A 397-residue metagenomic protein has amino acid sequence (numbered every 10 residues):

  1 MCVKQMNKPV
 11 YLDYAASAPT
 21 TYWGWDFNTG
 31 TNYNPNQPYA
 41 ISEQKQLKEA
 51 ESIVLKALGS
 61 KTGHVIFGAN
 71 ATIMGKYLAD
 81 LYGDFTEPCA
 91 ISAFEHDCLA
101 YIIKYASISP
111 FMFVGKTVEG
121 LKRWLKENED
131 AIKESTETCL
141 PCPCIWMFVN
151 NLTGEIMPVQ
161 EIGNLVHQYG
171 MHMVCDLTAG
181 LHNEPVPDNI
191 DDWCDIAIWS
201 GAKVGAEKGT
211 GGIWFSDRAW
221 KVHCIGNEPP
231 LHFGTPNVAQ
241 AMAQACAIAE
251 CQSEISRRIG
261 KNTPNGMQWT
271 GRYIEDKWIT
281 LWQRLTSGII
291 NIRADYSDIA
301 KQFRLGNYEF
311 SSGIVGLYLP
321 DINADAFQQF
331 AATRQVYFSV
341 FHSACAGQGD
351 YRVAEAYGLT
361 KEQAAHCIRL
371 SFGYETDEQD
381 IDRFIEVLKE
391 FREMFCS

Functional and structural regions predicted by a protein language model:
M1-S397: Pyridoxal 5′-phosphate
